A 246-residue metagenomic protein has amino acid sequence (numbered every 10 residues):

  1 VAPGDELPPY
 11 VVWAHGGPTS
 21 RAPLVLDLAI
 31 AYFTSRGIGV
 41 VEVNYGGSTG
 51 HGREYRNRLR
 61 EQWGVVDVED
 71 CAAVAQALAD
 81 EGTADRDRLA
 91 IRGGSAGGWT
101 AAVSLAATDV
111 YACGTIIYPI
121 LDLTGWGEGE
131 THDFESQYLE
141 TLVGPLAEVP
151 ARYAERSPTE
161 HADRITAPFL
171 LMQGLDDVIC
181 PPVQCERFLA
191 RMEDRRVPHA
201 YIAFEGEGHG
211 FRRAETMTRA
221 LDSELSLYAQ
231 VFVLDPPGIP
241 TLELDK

Functional and structural regions predicted by a protein language model:
V1-P3: Domain-scale detector for complete catalytic domains at protein termini or as standalone homologs
D5, F33, A162-I165: A short, aliphatic-rich alpha-helical micro-motif
D5-G16: Short beta-strand element of the alpha/beta-hydrolase
R21-P23, V183: Short N-terminal helix/helix-N-cap motif within the alpha/beta-hydrolase-1
L24-N44: Short amphipathic alpha-helix adjacent to the substrate-entry channel of hydrolases
V43-K246: Active-site-proximal cap/loop segments of hydrolase catalytic domains
